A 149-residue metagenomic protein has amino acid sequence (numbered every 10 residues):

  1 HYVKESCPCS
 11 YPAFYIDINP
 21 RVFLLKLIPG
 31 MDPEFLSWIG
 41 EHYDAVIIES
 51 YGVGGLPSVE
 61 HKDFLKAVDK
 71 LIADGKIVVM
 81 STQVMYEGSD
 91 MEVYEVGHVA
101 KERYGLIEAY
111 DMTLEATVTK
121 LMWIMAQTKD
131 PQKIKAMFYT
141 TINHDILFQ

Functional and structural regions predicted by a protein language model:
H1-V59, I142-Q149: Accessory alpha-helical/coil subdomains and C-terminal extensions that flank or cap enzyme catalytic cores
V53-Q149: C-terminal non-catalytic interaction/assembly regions of soluble proteins
